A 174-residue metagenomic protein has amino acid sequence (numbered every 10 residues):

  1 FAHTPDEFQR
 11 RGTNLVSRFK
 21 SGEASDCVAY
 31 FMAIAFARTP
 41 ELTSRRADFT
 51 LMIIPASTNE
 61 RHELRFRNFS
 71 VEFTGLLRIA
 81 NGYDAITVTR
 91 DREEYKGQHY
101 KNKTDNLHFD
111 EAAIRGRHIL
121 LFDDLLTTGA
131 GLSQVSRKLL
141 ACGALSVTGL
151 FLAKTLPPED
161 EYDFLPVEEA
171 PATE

Functional and structural regions predicted by a protein language model:
F1-T50, N59-E60, D84-R115, T155-P157: Active-site-facing substrate-recognition patch
D48, R78-A80, A144-S146: A generic structural signal for alpha->beta connector loops
T50-M52, L120: Conserved beta-strand elements of the Class I
P55-R65: Glycine-rich phosphate-binding loops at beta-strand->alpha-helix junctions
S57, I79-G82: Conformational-control "hinges and anchors"
R65-V71: Charged helix-capping and loop-helix junction motifs
F73-L77, L139: Hydrophobic alpha-helical packing residues
D84-E174: PRPP/pyrophosphate-binding module of the type I phosphoribosyltransferase fold
